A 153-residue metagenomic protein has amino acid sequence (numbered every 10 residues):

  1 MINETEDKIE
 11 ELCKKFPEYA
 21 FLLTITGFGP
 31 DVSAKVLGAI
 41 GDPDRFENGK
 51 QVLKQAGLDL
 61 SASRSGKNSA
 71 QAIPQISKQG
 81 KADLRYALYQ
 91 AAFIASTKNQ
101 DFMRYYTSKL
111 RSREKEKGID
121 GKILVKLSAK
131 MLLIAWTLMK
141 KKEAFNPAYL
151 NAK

Functional and structural regions predicted by a protein language model:
M1-F21: Long, highly charged, low-complexity intrinsically disordered interaction regions that mediate electrostatic DNA/RNA
F21-T24, P30-D120: Phosphate-backbone recognition surface of nucleic-acid-processing proteins
K67-Q71, Y106-K153: Low-complexity, acidic/Ser/Thr- and charged residue-rich accessory regions of DNA metabolism proteins
